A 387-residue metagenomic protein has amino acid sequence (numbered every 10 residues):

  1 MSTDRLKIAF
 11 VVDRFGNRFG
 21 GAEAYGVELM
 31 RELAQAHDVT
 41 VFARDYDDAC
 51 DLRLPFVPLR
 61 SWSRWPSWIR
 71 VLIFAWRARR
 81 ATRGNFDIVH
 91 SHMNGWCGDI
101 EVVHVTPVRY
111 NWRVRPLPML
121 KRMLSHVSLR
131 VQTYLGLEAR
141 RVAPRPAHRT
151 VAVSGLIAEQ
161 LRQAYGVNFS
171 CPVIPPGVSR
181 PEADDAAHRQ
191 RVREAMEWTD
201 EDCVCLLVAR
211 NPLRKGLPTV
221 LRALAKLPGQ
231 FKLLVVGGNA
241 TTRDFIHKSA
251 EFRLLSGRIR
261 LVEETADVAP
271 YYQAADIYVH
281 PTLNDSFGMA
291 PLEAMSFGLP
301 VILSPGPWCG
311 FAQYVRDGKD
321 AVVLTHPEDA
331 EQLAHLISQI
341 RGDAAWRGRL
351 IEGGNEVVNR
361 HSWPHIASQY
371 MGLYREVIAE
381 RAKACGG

Functional and structural regions predicted by a protein language model:
A24-E28, C203-K226: A conserved mid-protein helix/loop that constitutes part of the nucleotide-sugar donor-binding site
R44-Y46, V178-S179, V208-R210, K232-I246: Glycosyltransferase donor-sugar binding loop
V127-V153, A164: Membrane-proximal helix-turn-helix segments that form the acceptor-binding/catalytic region of lipid-linked
F245-T265: Nucleotide-activated donor-binding/catalytic signature segment of Leloir-type glycosyltransferases, i.e., the conserved
E264-T265, P270-A275: Short alpha-helical donor nucleotide-sugar binding micro-motif in glycosyltransferases
L283: Aromatic "clamp/platform" in nucleotide-sugar-dependent glycosyltransferases that forms part of the donor/acceptor
P300-G310: Short hydrophobic beta-strand element within catalytic cores of glycosyltransferases and related nucleotide-activated
A312-S338, W346: Change "using UDP/GDP/dTDP sugars" to "using nucleotide sugars
